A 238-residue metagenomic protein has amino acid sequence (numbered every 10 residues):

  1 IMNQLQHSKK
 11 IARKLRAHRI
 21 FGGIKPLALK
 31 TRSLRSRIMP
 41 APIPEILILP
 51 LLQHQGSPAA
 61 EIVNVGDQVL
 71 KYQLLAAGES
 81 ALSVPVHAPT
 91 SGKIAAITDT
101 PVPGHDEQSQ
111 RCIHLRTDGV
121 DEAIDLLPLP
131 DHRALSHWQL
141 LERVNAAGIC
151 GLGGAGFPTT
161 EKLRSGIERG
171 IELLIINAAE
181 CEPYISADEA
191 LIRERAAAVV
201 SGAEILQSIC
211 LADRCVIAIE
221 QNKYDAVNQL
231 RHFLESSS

Functional and structural regions predicted by a protein language model:
M2-I62, H114: N-terminal, Lys/Arg-enriched amphipathic/low-complexity engagement segments that precede the first folded domain
S8-I11, A77-S83: Short boundary/loop segments of OB/S1/cold-shock single-stranded nucleic-acid-binding domains
I38-I46, V63-L70, R169, L174-A179 (+1 more regions): N-terminal glycine-rich anion-binding loops that anchor highly charged ligand groups
A59, V65, L82-P85: Short, conserved secondary-structure segments in the cores of folded domains
N64-A77, A96: Short, well-structured beta-strand-loop connectors
L82-S238: Iron-sulfur-associated redox domains of electron-transfer enzymes in respiratory and anaerobic energy metabolism
